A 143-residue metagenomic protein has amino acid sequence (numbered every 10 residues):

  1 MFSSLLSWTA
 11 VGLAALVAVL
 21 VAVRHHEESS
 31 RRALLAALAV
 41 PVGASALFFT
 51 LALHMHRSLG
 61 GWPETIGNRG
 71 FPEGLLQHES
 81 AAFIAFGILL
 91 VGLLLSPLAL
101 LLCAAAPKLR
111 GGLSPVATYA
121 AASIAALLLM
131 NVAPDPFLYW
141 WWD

Functional and structural regions predicted by a protein language model:
M1-S7, A33-V40, E73-L90: Transmembrane alpha-helix entry/boundary detector in multi-pass membrane proteins
L5-E28: N-terminal signal-anchor/start-transfer transmembrane helix
L6-L13, L35-V42, A117-A122: Hydrophobic H-region at the start of alpha-helical membrane spans
A18, A22, L47, L51 (+4 more regions): Alpha-helical membrane-inserting segments
V23-A39, A105-P115: Membrane-interface helix-boundary motifs at transmembrane edges
A36-H54, S123-N131: Hydrophobic alpha-helical membrane-insertion segments
H54-A104: Short alpha-helical packing/oligomerization segments
L127-D143: Juxtamembrane boundary at the C-terminal end of a transmembrane helix
